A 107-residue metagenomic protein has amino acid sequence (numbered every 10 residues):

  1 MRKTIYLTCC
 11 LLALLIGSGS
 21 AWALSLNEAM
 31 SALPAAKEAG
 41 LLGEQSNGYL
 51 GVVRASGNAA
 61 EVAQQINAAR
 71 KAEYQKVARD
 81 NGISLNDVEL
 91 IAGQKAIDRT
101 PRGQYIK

Functional and structural regions predicted by a protein language model:
M1-C9: Bacterial N-terminal signal peptides that target proteins for export
T8-G17: Bacterial N-terminal signal peptides
S18-A23: Sec/Tat signal peptide C-region and signal peptidase I cleavage site
L24, K37, G43-Q45, T100-Q104: N-terminal maturation segment of proteins
L26-K37, A68, D80: Cell-surface/extracellular proteins and modules involved in cell-wall/glycan interaction or trafficking/anchoring
A32-L33, L41, Y49: Cell-wall polysaccharide-cleaving catalytic domain and substrate-binding groove, primarily in peptidoglycan/chitin
E44-N58: Acidic/histidine-rich, surface-exposed loop or edge segments in extracytoplasmic proteins
Q65-K107: Compact alpha-helical subdomains of small soluble proteins
